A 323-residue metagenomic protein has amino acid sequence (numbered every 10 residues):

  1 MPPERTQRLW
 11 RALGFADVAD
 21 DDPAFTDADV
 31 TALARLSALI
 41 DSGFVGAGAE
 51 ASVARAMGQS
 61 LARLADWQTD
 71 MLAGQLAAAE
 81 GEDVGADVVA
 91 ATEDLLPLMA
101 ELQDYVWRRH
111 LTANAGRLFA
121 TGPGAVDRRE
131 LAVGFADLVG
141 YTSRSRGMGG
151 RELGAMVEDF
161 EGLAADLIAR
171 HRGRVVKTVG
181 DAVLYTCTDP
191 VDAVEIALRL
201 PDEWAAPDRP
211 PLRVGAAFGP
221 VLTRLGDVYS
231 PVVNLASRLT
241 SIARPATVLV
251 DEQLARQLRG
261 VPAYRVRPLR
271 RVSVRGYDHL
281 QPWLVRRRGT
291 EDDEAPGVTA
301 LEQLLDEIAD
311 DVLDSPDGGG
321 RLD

Functional and structural regions predicted by a protein language model:
P2-T121: Arg/Lys-rich, alpha-helical DNA-contact motif
P123-R199: Catalytic NTP-binding/metal-coordinating core of nucleotidyl cyclase/transferase enzymes
H171-T178, E203-G215, V272: Catalytic core regions of nucleotide second-messenger enzymes
G180, A193, V214-A216, L239: Structural scaffold positions in well-ordered secondary structure
T186-V191, G215-V228, P245-A246: Catalytic strand-loop-helix junctions within cyclic-nucleotide turnover domains
L198, S237-R238, R256: Active-site phosphate/pyrophosphate- and oxyanion-stabilizing loops and adjacent acidic/basic residues in soluble
Y229-N234: Charged helix-capping and loop-helix junction motifs
A246-D323: Cytosolic regulatory/linker segments at or just downstream of nucleotide-handling modules in signal-transduction
